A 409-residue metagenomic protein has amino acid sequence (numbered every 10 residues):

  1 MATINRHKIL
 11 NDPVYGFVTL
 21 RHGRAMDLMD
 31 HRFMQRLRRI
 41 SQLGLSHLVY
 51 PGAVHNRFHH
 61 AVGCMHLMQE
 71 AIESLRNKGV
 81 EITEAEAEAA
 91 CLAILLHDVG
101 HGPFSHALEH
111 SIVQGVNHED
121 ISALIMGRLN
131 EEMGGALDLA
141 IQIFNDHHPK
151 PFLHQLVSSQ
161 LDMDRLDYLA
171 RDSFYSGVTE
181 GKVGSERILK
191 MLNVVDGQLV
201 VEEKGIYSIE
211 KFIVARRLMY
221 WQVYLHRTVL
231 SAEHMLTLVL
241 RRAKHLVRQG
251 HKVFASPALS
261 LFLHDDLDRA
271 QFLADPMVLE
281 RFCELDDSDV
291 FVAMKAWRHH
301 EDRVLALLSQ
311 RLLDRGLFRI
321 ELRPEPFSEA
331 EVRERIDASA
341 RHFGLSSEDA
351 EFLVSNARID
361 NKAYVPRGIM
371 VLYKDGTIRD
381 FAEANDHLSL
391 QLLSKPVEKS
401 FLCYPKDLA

Functional and structural regions predicted by a protein language model:
M1-A89, P103-E109, V113-A409: Histidine-centered, transition-metal-coordinating active-site segments
A90-I94: N-terminal accessory alpha/beta regions
L96, G100-H101: Short active-site segment of divalent metal-dependent hydrolases/proteases that encodes the spacing between
